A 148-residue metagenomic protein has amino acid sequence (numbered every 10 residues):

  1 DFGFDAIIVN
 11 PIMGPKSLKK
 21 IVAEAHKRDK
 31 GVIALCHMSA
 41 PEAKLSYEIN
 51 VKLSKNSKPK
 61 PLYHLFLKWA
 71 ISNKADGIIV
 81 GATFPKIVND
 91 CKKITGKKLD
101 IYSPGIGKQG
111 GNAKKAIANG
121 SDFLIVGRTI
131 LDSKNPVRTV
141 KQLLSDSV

Functional and structural regions predicted by a protein language model:
D1-G81, K98: Conserved anion-binding
I7, C91, G105, A116 (+2 more regions): Conserved, mostly hydrophobic/aromatic
P11, C36, A82-T83, P104-K108 (+1 more regions): Short secondary-structure boundary segments
I12-D29, A82-G96, G111-K114, K134-Q142: Active-site-adjacent beta->alpha loops and helix N-cap segments on the catalytic face of soluble alpha/beta enzymes
A40-E42, Q109, L131: Short, acidic Gly/Pro/Ser/Thr-rich loop/turn segments
K44-E48, I125, I130: Glycine-rich, positively charged active-site loop/lid region within alpha/beta enzyme cores that binds and organizes
L99-I117, D122, V126: Catalytic-face loop-and-helix region of soluble metabolic enzyme cores
K114-S121, R128-V148: C-terminal helical cap(s) of enzyme catalytic domains, especially alpha/beta-barrels
